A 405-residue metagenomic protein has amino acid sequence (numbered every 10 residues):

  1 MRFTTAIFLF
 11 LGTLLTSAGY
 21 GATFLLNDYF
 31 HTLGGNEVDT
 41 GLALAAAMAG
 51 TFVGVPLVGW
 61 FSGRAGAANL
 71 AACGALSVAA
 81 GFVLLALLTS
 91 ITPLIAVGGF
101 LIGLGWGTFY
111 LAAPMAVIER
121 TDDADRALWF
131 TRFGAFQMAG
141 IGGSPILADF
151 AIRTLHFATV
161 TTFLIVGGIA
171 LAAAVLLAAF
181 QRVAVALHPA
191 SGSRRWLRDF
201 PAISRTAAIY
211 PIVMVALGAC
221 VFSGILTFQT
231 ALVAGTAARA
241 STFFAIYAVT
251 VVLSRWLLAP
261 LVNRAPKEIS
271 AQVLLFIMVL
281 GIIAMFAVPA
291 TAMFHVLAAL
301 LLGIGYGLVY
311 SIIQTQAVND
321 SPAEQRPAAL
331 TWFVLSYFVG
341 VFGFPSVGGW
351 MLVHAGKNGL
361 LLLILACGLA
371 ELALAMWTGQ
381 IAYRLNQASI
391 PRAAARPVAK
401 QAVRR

Functional and structural regions predicted by a protein language model:
M1-F3, V183-I212, A394-K400: Juxtamembrane intracellular "pre-TM" segments in multi-pass secondary transporters
R2-M48, Y210, M214, A219-L232 (+1 more regions): Helix-loop boundary and gating motifs at the non-cytosolic
G21, M48-P56, I141-G142, A248-W256 (+1 more regions): Residue-level signature of mid-helix packing/kink "hotspots" within the transmembrane helices of 12-pass Major
G54-G66, S254-K267, L352: Helix-to-loop junctions at the C-terminal end of transmembrane segments in multipass secondary transporters
N69-V83, I269-I283: Structural signature of the two symmetry-related core transmembrane helices
F100-F136: Cytoplasmic helix-loop-helix junction between adjacent transmembrane helices in 12-TM secondary transporters
G167-P189, L374-T378: C-terminal membrane-cytosol helix-exit motif in multi-pass small-molecule transporters
E324-H354: A late C-terminal transmembrane helix in Major Facilitator Superfamily
